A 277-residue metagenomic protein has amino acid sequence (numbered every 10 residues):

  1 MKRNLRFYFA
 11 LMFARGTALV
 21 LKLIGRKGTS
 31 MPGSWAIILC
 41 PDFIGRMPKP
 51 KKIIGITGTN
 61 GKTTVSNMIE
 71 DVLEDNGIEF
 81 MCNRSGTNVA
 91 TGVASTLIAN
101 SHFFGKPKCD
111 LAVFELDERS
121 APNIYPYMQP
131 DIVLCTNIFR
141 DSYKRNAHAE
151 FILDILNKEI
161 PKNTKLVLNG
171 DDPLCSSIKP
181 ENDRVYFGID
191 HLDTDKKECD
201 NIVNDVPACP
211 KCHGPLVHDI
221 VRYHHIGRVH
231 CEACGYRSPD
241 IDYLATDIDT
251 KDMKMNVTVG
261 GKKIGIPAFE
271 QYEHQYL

Functional and structural regions predicted by a protein language model:
R3, G188-L277: Adenine nucleotide phosphate-binding catalytic loops in nucleotide-utilizing enzymes
N4-C209: Phosphate-binding loop of NTP-binding sites
